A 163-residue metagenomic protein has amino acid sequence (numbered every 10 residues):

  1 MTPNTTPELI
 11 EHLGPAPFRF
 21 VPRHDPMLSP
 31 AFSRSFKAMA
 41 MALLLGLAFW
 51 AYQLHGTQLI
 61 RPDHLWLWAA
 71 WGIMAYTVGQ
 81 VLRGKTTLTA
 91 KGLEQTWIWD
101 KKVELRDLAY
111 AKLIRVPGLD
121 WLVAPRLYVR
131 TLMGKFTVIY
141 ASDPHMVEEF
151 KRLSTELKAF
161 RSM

Functional and structural regions predicted by a protein language model:
M1-Q58, T131, K135: N-terminal membrane-targeting/pre-transmembrane regions
L9-I10, V78, K85, G118-W121 (+1 more regions): Short secondary-structure boundary/capping segments
A38-L45, L67-A75: Hydrophobic alpha-helical membrane-embedded or membrane-associated segments
Q58-A70: Hydrophobic alpha-helical transmembrane segments
W68-D107: Conserved beta-hairpin
Q95-R152: Non-transmembrane, membrane-adjacent beta-strand/coil modules in membrane-associated proteins and peripheral
K158: Acidic, metal-dependent phosphodiester-chemistry machinery of nucleic-acid enzymes
S162-M163: Cytosol-/stroma-facing membrane-proximal "stalk/adaptor" domains immediately downstream of transmembrane anchors
